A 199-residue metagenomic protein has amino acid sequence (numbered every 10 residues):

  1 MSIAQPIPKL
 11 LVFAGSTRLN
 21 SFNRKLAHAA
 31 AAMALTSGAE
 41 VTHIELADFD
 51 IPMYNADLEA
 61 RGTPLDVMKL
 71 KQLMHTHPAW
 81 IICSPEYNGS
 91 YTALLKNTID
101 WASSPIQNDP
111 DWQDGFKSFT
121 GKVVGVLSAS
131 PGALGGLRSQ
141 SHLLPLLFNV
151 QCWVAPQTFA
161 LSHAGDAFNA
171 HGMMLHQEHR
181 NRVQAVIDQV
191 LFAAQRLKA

Functional and structural regions predicted by a protein language model:
S2-P8, W153-A199: Glycine-rich phosphate/pyrophosphate-binding loop and the adjoining helix
I3-G38: N-terminal beta1-alpha1 ligand-phosphate binding loop
T36-T42, C152: A generic structural motif
L46-P64, A167-H171: N-terminal beta-loop-helix "entrance" segment that forms/cooperates in small-molecule cofactor or anionic ligand
T63-V150: Helix-loop-strand module that forms the ligand-binding subsite of alpha/beta enzymes
